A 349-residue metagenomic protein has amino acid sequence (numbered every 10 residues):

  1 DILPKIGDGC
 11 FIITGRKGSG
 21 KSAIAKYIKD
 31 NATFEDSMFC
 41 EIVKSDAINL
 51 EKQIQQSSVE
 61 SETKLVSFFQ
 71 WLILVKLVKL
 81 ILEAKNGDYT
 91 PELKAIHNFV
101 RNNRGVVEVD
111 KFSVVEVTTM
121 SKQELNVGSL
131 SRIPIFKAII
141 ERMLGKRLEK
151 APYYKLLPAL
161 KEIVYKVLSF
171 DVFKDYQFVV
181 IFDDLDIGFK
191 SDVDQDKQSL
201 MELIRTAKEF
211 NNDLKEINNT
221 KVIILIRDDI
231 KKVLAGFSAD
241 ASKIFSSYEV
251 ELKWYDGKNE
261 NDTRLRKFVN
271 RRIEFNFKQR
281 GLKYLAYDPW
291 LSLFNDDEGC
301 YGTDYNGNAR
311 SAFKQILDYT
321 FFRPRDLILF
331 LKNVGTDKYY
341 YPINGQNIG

Functional and structural regions predicted by a protein language model:
D1-K5: Pre-Walker A adenine-sensing motif
C10: Walker A (P-loop) ATP-phosphate-binding motif of ABC ATPase nucleotide-binding domains
I13: Hydrophobic anchor at the beta1->P-loop junction of P-loop NTPases
R16-V179, G188, K231: P-loop NTPase nucleotide-binding core
N31, K161-F170, K174-V179, L185-D304: The catalytic "switch" region of P-loop NTPases
Q55-E60, Q195-Q198, G236-I244, V334-D337 (+1 more regions): Short secondary-structure boundary/capping segments
S67-L82, K267-R271, D318, L329-N333: Short, hydrophobic/amphipathic alpha-helical patches that form generic packing surfaces within helical domains
G87, I273-G345: Conserved AAA+ ATPase small/helical "lid" subdomain
